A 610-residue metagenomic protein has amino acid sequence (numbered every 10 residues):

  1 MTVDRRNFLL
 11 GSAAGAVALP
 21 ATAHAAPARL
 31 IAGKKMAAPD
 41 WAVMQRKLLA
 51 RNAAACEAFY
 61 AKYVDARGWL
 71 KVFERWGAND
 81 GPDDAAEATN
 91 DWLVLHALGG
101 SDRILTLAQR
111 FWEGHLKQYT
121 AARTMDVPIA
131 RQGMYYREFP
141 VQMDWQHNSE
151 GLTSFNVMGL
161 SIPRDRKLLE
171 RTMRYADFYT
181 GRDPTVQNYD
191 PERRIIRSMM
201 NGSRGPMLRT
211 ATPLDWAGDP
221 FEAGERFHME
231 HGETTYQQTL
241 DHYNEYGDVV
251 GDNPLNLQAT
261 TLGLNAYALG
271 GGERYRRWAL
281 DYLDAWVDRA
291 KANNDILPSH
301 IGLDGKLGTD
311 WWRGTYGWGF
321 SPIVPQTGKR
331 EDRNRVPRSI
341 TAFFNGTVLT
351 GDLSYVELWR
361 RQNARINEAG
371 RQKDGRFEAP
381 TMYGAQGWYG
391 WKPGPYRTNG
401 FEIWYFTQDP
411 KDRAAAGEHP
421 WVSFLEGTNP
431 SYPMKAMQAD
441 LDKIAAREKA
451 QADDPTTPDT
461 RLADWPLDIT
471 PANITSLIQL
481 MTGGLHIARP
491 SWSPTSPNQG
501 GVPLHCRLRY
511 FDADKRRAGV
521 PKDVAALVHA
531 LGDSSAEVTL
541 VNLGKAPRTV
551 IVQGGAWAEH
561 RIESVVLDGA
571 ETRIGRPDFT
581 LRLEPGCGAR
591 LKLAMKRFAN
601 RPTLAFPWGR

Functional and structural regions predicted by a protein language model:
M1-G15: N-terminal secretory signal peptides and thylakoid transit peptides that target proteins across membranes
R6-L10, K545, E571: Low-complexity, compositionally biased segments
A18-P20: N-terminal signal peptide c-region/cleavage motif recognized by signal peptidases
H24-G569, G575-R610: Glycan-recognition and catalytic cores of secretory/periplasmic carbohydrate-active enzymes
